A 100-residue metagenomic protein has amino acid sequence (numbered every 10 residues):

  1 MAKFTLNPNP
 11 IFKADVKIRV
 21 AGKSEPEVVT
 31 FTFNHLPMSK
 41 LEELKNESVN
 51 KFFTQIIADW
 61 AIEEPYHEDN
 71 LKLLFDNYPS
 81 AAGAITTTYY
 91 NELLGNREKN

Functional and structural regions predicted by a protein language model:
M1-E43: Short, charged/polar N-terminal "headpieces" of proteins
E43-N100: Acidic, low-complexity intrinsically disordered segments
